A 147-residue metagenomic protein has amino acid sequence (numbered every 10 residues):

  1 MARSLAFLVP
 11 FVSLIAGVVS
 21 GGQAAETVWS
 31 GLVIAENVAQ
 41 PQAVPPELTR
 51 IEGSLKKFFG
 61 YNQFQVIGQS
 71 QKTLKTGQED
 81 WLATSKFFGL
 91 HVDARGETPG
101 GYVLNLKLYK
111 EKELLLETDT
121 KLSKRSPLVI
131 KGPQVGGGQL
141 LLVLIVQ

Functional and structural regions predicted by a protein language model:
M1-A2: N-terminal secretory signal peptides that target proteins for export/translocation
A6-G17: Bacterial N-terminal signal peptides
G22-Q147: Outer membrane pore-forming secretion/assembly proteins and partners of Gram-negative envelopes
